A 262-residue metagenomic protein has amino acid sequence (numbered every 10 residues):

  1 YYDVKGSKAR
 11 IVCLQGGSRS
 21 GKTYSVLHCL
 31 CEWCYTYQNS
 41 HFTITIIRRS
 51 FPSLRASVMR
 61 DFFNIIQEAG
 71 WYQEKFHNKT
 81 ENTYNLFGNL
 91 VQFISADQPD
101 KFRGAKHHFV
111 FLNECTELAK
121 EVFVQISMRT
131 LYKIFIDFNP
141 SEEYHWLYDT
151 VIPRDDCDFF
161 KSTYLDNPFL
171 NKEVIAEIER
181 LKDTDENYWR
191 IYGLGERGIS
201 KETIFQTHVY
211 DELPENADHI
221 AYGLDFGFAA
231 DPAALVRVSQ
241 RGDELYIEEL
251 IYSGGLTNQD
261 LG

Functional and structural regions predicted by a protein language model:
Y1-A9: Pre-Walker A adenine-sensing motif
R19: Walker A (P-loop) phosphate-binding loop of P-loop NTPases
T23-N39: Walker A/P-loop NTP-binding motif
F42-L54: Conserved RecA-like ASCE P-loop NTPase motor core of nucleic-acid helicases/translocases
S53-H108: Inter-Walker segment of RecA-like/P-loop motor cores
E117-D185: ASCE P-loop NTPase helicase motor core
N167-G227: ATPase catalytic-site recognition across NTP-hydrolyzing enzymes
V236-G262: Nucleic-acid-processing active sites and adjacent nucleic-acid-binding tracks, predominantly divalent metal-dependent
